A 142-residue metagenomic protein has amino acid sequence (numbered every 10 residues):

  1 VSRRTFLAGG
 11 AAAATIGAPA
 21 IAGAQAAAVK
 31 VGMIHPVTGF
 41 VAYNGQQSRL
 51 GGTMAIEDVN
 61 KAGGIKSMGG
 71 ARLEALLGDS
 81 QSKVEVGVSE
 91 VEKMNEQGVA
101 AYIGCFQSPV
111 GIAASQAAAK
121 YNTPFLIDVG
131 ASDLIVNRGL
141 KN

Functional and structural regions predicted by a protein language model:
V1-A13: N-terminal secretory signal peptides and thylakoid transit peptides that target proteins across membranes
A20-H35: C-terminal segment of N-terminal export signals and the immediately downstream linker at the start of the mature
G32-T53, G78-V84, F106-P109: Extracytoplasmic "Venus flytrap"
T38-V41, I56-G63, G98, I103-F106: Sec/Tat-exported extracytoplasmic proteins
R49, T53-I56, V88-V91, G111-S115: Extracytoplasmic/secreted envelope proteins and their assembly/folding machinery, especially bacterial periplasmic
L50-A75: Signal peptide-proximal N-terminal region of secreted/periplasmic/extracellular or secretory-lumen proteins
R72-E96: Structural motif
E85, E96-N142: Extracytoplasmic ligand/sensor domains, especially the bilobed periplasmic-binding protein
